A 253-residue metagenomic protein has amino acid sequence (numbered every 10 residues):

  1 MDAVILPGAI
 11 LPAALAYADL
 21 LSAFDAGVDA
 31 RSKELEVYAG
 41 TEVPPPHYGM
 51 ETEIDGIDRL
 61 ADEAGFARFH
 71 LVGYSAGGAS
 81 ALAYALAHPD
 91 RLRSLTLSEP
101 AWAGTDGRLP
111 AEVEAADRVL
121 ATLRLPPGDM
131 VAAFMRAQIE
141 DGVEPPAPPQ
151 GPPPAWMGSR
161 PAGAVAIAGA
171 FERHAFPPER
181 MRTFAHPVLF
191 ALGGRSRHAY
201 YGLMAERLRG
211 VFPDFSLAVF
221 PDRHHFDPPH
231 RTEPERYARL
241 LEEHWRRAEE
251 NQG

Functional and structural regions predicted by a protein language model:
M1-P46: Conserved HGGG/HGGXW glycine-rich cap/lid loop of the alpha/beta-hydrolase fold
E51-F69: Conserved acidic catalytic loop of the alpha/beta-hydrolase fold
G73-G77, A81: Gly/Ala-rich beta-loop-alpha elbow adjacent to hydrolase catalytic centers
L86-A87, R91-L123: Flexible "cap/lid" loop of the alpha/beta hydrolase fold
L125-V165: Conserved alpha/beta-hydrolase catalytic His-Asp/Glu region
F184, F190-G193: Short beta-strand/loop motif that positions the catalytic acidic residue of the alpha/beta-hydrolase fold
R197-M204: Conserved alpha/beta-hydrolase "acid-adjacent" motif
F220-E235: Catalytic histidine-centered segment of alpha/beta-hydrolase-like enzymes
